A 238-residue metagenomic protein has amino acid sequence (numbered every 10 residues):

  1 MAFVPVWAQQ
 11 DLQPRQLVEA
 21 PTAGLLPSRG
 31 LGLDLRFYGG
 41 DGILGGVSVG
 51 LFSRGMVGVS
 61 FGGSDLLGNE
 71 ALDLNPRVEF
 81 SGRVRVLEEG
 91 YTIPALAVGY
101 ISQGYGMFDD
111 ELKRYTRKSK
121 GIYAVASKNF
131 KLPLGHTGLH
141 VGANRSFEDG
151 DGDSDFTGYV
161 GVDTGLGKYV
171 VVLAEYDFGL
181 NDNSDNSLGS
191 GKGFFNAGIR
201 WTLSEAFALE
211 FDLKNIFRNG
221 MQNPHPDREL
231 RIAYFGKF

Functional and structural regions predicted by a protein language model:
F3-P5: N-terminal signal peptide c-region/cleavage motif recognized by signal peptidases
W7-T137, A143-E148, D163-V171, E175-F238: Transmembrane beta-barrel domains of Gram-negative outer membranes and organellar outer membranes
